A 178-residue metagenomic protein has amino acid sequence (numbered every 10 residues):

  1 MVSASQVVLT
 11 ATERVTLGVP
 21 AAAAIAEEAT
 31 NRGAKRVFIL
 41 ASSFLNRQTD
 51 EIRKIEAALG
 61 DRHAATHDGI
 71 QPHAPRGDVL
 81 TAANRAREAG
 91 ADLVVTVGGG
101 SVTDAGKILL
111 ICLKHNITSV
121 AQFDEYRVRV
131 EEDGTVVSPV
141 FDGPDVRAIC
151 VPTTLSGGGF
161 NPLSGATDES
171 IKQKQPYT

Functional and structural regions predicted by a protein language model:
M1-L93: ATP/NTP phosphate-donor binding region
E13, A23, H115-T178: A glycine/threonine-rich phosphate-anchoring loop and its flanking beta-alpha core in nucleotide/phosphate-binding
V19-P20, A41-S43, I70, V97-G99 (+3 more regions): Fold-independent oxyanion-binding glycine-rich loops and adjacent beta-strand/coil segments at enzyme active sites
R32, A89, C112, N116 (+1 more regions): Change "in soluble alpha/beta enzymes" to "in soluble alpha/beta proteins
K54-I55, A82-A83, V102-H115, N161-P162: Short Gly/Thr/Asp-enriched flexible loops that form oxyanion-binding sites at enzyme active sites
A58-L59, A105-G106, F141: Glycine-rich nucleotide/cofactor/substrate-binding loop typically near the N-terminus or early in the first domain
A65, V95, R147-V151: Hydrophobic/aromatic beta-strand patches that form the interior of the parallel beta-sheet core in alpha/beta enzyme
A91-L109, T153-G158: Glycine/serine-rich anion-binding loops at beta->alpha junctions that coordinate negatively charged ligand groups
